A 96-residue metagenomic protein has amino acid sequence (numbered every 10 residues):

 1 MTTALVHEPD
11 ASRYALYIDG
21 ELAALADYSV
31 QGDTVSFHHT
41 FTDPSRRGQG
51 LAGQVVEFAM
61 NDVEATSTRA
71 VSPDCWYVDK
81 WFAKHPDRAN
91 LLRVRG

Functional and structural regions predicted by a protein language model:
M1-H7: Conserved N-terminal entry element of GNAT/NAT acetyltransferase domains
A4, V56-A65: Long, contiguous secondary-structure blocks with strong helical propensity
E8-D10, Q31: Structural motif
S12-A23: Conserved beta-hairpin
E21-S29, S36: Conserved beta-strand in the GNAT
T34-P44: Conserved acetyl-CoA binding element of GNAT-fold acetyltransferases
R46, G50-F58: Conserved acetyl-CoA pyrophosphate-binding loop and the N-cap/start of the following alpha-helix in GNAT-like
D62-G96: C-terminal structural segments of small proteins and small subunits
